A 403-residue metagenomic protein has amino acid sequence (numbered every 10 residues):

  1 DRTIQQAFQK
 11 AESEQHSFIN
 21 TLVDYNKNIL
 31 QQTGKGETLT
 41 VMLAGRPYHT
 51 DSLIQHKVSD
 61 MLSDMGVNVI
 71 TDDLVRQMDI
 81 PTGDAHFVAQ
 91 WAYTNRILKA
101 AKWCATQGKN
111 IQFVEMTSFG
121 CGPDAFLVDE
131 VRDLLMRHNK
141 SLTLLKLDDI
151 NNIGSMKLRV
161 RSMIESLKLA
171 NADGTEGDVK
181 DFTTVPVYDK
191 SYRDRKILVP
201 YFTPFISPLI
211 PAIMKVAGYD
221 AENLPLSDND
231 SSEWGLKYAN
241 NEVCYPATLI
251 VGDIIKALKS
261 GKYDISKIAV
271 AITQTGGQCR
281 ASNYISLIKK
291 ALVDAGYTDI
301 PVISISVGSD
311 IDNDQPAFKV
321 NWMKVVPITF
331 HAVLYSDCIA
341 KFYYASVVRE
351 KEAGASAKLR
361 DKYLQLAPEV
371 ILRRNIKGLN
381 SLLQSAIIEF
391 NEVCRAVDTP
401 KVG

Functional and structural regions predicted by a protein language model:
D1-G403: An N-terminal assembly and electron-transfer interface module characteristic of large anaerobic redox and radical
